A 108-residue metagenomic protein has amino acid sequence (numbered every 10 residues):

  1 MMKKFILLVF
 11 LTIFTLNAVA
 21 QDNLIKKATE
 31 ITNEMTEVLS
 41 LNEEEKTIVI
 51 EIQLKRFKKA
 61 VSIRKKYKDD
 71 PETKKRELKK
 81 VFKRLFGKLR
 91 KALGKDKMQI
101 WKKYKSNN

Functional and structural regions predicted by a protein language model:
M1-I25: Bacterial Sec-dependent N-terminal signal peptides
Q21-N108: Charge-rich (acidic/polar
